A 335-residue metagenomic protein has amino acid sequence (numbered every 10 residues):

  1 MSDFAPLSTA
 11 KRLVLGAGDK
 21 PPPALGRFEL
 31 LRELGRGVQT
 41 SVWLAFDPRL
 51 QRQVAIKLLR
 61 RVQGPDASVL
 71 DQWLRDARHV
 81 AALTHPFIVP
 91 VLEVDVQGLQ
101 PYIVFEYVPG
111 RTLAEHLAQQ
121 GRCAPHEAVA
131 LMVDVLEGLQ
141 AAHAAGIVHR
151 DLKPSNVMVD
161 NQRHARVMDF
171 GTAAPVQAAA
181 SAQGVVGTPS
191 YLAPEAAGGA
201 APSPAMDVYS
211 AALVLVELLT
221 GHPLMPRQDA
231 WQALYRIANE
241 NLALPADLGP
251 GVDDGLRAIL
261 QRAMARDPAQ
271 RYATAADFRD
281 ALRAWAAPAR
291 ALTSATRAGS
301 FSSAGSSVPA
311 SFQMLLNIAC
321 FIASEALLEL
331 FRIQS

Functional and structural regions predicted by a protein language model:
L31-G37, V42: Protein kinase glycine-rich loop
R60-A82: AlphaC helix of the eukaryotic protein kinase fold
V94: Activation-segment/catalytic-loop signature of the eukaryotic protein kinase fold
G98-T112, H116: Conserved short submotifs of the Hanks-type protein kinase catalytic core that shape the nucleotide-binding pocket
L131-M132: Activation segment signature within eukaryotic-like protein kinase domains
E137-I147: Protein kinase catalytic-loop region centered on the HRD/HxD motif
M158, S190-A291: C-terminal lobe helix-coil module of Hanks-type protein kinase domains
